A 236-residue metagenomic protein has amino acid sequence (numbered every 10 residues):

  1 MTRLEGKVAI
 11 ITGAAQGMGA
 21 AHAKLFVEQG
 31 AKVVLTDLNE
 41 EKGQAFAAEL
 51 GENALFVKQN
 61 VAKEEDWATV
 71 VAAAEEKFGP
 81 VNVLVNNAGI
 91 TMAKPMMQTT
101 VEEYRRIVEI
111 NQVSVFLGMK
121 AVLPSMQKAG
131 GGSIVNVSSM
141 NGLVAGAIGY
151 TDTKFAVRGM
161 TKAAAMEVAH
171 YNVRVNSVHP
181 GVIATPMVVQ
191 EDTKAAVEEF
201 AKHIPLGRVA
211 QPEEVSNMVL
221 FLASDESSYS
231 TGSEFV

Functional and structural regions predicted by a protein language model:
R3-K32: Canonical Rossmann dinucleotide-binding motif of NAD(H)/NADP(H)-dependent dehydrogenases/reductases, specifically
F78, M119, R208-V236: C-terminal substrate-recognition "lid" of short-chain dehydrogenase/reductases
P95-M96, E103-R105, V188, F200: Substrate-binding pocket helix/loop in short-chain dehydrogenase/reductase
T99-R105, E109, T193: Short, well-ordered secondary-structure patches that form non-catalytic structural/interaction elements within domains
M119, T153, T161: Active-site helix of classical SDR
P124, M166-H170, S228: Alpha-helical segment proximal to the catalytic Tyr-Lys
S139: Residue(s) in the substrate-gating loop at a strand-loop-helix junction that position the organic substrate next
